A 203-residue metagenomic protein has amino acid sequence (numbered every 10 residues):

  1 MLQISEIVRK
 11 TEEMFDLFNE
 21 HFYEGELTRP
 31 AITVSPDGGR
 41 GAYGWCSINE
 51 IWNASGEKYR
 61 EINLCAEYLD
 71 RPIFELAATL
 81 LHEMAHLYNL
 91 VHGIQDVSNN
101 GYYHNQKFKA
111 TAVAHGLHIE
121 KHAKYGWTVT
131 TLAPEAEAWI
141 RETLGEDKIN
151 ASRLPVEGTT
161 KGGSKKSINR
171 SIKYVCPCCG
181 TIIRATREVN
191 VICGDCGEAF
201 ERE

Functional and structural regions predicted by a protein language model:
L2-R71, V91-E203: Metalloprotease/metallohydrolase-associated module, dominated by Zn2+-dependent proteases
F74: Conserved glycine-rich acetyl-CoA-binding loop
A78-V91: Active-site recognition of the HExxH zinc-binding catalytic motif
